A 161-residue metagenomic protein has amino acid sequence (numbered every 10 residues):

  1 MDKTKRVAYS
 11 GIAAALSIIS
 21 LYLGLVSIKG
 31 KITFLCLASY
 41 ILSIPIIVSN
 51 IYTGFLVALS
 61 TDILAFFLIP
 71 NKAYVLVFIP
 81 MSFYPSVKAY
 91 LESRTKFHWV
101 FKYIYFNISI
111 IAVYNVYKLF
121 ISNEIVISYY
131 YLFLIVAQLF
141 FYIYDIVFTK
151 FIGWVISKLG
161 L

Functional and structural regions predicted by a protein language model:
D2, K88-W99, N123-I125, S157-K158: Membrane-interface helix-boundary motifs at transmembrane edges
D2-I47, Y52-T53: Hydrophobic transmembrane alpha-helices
K3, Y130-L161: Alpha-helical transmembrane segments and their cytosolic interface
Y22-K31, D62-Y90: Interfacial aromatic-anchored transmembrane helix boundaries in multi-pass membrane proteins
G54-L64, W99-I108: Central hydrophobic cores of alpha-helical transmembrane segments in multi-pass integral membrane proteins
F78-N115: Short helix-perturbing small/polar motifs within transmembrane alpha-helices
Y103-F120, Q138-I146: Mid-bilayer segments of alpha-helical transmembrane spans in multi-pass integral membrane proteins that mediate
Y117-Y130: Membrane-interface helix termini and inter-helical loops of multi-pass transporters
